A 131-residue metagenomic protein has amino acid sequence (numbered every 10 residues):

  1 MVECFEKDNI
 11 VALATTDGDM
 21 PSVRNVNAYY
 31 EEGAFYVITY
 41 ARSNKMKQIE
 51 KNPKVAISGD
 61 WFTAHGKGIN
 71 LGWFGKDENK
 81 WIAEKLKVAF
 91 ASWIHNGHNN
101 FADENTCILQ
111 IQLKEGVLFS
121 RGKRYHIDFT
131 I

Functional and structural regions predicted by a protein language model:
M1, I49-K54, W93-H98: Intrinsically disordered, low-complexity boundary segments flanking structured domains
M1-F5, P21-F35, G72-E78, I82-K85 (+1 more regions): Generic detector of short, locally flexible boundary/turn motifs and exposed helical patches
M1-V11, T130: Extreme N-terminal tail/first-helix region
M1-V2, L13-T16, R42-S43, H95-G97 (+1 more regions): Intrinsically disordered, low-complexity segments enriched in polar/charged residues with Gly/Pro, especially when
D8-R42, M46-I49, V55-G59: Short beta-strand segments
K51-A56, I127-I131: Repeat-unit-sized solenoid/scaffold elements
T63-I131: Charged, gly/pro-rich active-site loop segments
